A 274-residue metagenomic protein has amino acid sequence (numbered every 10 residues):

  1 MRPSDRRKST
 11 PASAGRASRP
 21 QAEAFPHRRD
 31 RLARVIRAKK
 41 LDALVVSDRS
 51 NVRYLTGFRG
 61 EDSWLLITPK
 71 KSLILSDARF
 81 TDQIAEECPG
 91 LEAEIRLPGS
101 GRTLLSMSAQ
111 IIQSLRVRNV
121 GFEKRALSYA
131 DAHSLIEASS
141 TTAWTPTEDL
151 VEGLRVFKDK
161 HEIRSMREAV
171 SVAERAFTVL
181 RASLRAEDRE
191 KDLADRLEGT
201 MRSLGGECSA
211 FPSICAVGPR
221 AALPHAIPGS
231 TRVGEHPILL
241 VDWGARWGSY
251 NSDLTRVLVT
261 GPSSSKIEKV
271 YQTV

Functional and structural regions predicted by a protein language model:
M1-V274: Active-site neighborhoods and metal-handling regions in enzymes and metal-associated proteins
